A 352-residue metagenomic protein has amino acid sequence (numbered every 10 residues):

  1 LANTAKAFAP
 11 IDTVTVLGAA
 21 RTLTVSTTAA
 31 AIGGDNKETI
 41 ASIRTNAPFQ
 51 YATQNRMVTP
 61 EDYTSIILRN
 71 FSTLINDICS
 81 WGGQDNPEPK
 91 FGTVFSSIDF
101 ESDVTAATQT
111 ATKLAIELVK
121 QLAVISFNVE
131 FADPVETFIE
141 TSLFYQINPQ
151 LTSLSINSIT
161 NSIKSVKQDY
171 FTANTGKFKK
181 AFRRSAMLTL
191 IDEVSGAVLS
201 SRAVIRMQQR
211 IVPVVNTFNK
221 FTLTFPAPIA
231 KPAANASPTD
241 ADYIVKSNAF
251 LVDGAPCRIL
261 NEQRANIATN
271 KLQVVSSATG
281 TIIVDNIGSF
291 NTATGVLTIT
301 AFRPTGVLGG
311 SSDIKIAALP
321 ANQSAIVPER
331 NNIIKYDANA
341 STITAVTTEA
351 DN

Functional and structural regions predicted by a protein language model:
L1-S65, K335-N352: Catalytic P-loop NTP-binding/switch module of NTPases
Q54-F178: Carbohydrate-recognition loop of C-type lectin domains
Q84-G92, S97-D99, D133-V135, P149 (+4 more regions): Extended, charge-rich low-complexity regions and/or helical-solenoid scaffolds
F131-A132, N157-N248: An aromatic-glycine-centered, glycine-rich loop/turn in mixed alpha/beta architecture
A173, N248-K315: Extended, beta-strand-rich, solvent-exposed assembly scaffolds of outer structural proteins
A233-P256, A325-T342: Hydrophobic core positions in small helical hairpin nucleic-acid-binding modules
F302-K335: Small/polar beta-strand repeat architecture
